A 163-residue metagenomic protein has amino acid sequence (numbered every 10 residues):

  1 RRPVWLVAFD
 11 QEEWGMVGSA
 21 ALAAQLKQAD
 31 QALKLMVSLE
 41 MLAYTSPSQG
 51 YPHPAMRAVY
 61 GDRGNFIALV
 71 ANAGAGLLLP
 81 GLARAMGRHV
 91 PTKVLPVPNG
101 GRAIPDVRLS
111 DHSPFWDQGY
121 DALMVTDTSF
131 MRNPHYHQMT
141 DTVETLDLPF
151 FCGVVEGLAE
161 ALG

Functional and structural regions predicted by a protein language model:
R1-G74, P80, I104-V107: Acidic/histidine-rich catalytic neighborhood of metal-dependent amide-processing enzymes
S48-G163: Active-site-adjacent substrate-binding region of metalloamidase/peptidase-like peptide-processing proteins
